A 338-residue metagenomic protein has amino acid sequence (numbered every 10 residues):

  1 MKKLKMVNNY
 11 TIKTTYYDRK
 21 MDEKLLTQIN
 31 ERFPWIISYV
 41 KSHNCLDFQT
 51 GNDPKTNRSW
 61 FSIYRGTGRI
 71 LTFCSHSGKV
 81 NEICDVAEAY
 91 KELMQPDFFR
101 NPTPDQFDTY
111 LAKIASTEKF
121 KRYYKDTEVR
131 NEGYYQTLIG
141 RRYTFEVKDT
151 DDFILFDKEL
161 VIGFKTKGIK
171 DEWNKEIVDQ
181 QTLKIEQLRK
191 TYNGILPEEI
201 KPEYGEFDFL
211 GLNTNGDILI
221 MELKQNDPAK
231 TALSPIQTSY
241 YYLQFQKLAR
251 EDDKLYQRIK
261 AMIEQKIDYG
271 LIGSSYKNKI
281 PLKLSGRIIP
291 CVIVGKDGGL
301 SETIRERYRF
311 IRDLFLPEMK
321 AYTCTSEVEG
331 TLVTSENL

Functional and structural regions predicted by a protein language model:
M1-L338: Charged, terminal alpha-helix-loop-beta segments that serve as non-catalytic nucleic-acid engagement and/or assembly
